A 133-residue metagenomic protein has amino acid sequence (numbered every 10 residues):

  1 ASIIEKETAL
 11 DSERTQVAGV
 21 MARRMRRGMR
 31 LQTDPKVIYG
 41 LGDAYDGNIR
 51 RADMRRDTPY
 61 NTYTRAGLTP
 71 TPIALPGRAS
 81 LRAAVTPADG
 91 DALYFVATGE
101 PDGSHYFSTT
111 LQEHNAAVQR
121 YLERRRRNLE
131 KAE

Functional and structural regions predicted by a protein language model:
A1-E133: Bacterial extracytoplasmic/cell-wall-associated proteins, especially those involved in peptidoglycan
